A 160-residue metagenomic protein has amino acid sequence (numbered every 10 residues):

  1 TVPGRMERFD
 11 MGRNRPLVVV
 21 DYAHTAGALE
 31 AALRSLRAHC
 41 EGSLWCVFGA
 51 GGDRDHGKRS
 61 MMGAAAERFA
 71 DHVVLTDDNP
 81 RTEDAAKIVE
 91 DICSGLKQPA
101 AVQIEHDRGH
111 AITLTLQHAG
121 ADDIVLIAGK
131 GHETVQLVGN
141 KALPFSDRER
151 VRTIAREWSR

Functional and structural regions predicted by a protein language model:
T1-R160: ATP-dependent carboxylate-amine ligase
